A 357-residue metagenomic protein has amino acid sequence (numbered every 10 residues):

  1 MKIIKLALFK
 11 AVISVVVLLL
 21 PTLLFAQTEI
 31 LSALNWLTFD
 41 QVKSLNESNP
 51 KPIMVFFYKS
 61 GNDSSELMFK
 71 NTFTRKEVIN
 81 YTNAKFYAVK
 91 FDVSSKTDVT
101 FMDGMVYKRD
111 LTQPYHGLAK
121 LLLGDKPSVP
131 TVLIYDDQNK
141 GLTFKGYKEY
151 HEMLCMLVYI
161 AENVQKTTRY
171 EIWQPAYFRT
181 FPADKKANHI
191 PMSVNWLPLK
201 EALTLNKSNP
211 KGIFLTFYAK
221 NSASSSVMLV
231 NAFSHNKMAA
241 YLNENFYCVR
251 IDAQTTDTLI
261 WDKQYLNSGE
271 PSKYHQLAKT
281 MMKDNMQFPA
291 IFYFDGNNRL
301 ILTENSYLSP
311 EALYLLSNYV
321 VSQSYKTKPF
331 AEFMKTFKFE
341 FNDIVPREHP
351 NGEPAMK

Functional and structural regions predicted by a protein language model:
M1-E29: Bacterial Sec-dependent N-terminal signal peptides
K5, N71-T74, Y150-H151, N231-S234 (+1 more regions): Glycine-rich, phosphate-binding/catalytic loops in enzymes
Q27-K51, L122-S128, D136, K140-I213 (+3 more regions): Non-globular targeting/processing and membrane-anchoring segments
I30-A33, L67, Y107-L111, I190-S193 (+2 more regions): Short, flexible loop segments at the rims of nucleotide/cofactor-binding pockets, characterized by
F39-Q41, K76-Y147, Y159-N163, N236-A239 (+2 more regions): Thioredoxin-like thiol-disulfide oxidoreductase module
N49-S65, V194, S208-S226, C248: Short active-site neighborhood of thiol/selenol oxidoreductases, capturing the structured segment around
S64-N83, S224-Y241: Typically the conserved alpha-helix immediately C-terminal to a functionally engaged Cys/Sec in thioredoxin-like
